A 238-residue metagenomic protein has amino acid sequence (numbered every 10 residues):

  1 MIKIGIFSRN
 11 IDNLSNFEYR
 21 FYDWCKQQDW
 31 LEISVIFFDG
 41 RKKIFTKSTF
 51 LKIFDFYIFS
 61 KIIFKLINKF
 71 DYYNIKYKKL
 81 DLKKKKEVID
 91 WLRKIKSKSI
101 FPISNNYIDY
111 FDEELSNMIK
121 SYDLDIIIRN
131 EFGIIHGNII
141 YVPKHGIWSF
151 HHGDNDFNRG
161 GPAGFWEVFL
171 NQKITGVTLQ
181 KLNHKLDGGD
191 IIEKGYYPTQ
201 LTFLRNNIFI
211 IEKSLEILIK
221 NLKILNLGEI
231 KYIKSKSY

Functional and structural regions predicted by a protein language model:
M1-Y238: One-carbon transfer enzymes
